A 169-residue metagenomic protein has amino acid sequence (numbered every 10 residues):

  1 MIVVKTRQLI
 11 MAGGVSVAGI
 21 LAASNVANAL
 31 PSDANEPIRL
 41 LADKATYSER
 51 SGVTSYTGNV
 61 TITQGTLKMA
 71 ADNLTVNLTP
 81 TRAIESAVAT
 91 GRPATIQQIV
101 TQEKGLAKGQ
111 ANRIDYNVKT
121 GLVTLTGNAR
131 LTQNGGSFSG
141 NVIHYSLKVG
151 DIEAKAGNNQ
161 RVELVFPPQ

Functional and structural regions predicted by a protein language model:
M1-Q169: Mature-chain termini and adjacent capping regions
